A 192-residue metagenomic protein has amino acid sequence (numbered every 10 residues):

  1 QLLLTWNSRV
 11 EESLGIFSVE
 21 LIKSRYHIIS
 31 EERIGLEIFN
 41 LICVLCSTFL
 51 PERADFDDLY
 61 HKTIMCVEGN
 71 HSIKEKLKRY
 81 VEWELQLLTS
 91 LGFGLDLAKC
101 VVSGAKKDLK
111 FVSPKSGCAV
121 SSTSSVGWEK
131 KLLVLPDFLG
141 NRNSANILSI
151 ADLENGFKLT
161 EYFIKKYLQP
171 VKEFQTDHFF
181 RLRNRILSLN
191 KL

Functional and structural regions predicted by a protein language model:
Q1-L192: Non-catalytic alpha-helical scaffolds and adjoining flexible linkers that form interface surfaces for assembly
